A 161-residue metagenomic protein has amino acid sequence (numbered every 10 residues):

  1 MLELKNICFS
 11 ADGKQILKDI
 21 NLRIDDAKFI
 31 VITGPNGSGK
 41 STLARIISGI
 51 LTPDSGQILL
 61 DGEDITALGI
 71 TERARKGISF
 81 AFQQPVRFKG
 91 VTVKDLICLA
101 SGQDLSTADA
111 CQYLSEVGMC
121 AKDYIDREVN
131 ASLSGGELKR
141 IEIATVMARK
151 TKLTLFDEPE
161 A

Functional and structural regions predicted by a protein language model:
L2, L17-D19: Conserved structural motif at the start of ABC-family nucleotide-binding domains
T33-P35: The feature captures the beta-strand-to-loop junction immediately N-terminal to the Walker
S48: Helix-to-loop junction immediately C-terminal to a conserved catalytic motif
D64-S79: ABC ATPase NBD coupling module
Q84, G90-D109: Q-loop/switch helix immediately C-terminal to the Walker
I143: Hydrophobic anchor residue at the start of the ABC signature
V146-M147: ABC ATPase C-loop
T154-E158: Catalytic Walker B motif of ABC-type/P-loop ATPase nucleotide-binding domains
